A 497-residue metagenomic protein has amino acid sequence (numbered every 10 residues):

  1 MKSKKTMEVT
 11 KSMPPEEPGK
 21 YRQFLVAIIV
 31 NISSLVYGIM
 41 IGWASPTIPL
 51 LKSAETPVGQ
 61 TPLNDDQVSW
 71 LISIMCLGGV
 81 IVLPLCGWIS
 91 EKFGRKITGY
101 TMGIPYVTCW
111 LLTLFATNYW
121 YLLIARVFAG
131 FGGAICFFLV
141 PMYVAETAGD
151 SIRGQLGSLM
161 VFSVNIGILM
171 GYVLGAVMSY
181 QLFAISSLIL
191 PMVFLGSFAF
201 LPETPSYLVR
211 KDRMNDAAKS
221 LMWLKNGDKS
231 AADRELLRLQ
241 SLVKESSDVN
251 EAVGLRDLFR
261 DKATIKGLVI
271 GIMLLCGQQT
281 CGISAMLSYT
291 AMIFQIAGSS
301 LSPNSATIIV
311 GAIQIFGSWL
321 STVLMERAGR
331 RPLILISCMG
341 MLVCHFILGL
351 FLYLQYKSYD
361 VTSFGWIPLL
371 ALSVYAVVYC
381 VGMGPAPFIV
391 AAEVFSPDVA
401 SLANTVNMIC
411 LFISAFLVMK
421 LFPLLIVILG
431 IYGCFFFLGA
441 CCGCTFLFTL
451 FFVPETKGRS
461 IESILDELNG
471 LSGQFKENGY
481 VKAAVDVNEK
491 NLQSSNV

Functional and structural regions predicted by a protein language model:
K2-M222, S246-V497: Alpha-helical transmembrane bundle of multi-pass membrane proteins
K225-G227: ABC-type ATPase nucleotide-binding domains, specifically the catalytic core motifs of the NBD
K229-D248: Short, well-structured alpha-helical segments
